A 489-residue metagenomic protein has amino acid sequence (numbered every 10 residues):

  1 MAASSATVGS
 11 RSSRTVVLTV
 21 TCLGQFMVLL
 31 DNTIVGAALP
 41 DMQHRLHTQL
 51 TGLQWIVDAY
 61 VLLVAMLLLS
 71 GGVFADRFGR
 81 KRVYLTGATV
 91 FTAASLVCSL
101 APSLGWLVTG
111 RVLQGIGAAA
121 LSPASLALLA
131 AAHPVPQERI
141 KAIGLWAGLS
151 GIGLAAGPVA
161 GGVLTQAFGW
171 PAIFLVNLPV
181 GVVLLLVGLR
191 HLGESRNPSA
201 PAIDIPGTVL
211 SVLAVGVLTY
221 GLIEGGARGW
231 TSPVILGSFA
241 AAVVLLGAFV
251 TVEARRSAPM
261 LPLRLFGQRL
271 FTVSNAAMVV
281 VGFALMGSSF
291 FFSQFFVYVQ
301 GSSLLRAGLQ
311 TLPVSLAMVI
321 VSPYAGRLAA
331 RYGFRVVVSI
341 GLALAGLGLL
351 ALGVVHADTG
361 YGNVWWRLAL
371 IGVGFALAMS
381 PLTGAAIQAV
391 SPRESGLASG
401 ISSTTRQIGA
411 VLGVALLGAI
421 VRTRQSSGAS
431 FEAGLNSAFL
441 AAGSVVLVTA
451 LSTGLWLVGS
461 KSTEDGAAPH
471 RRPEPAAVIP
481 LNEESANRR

Functional and structural regions predicted by a protein language model:
M1-S13, N197, W456-R489: Intrinsic disorder in cytosolic terminal tails and internal cytosolic loops of multi-pass membrane transporters
A2-R190, P323-A325, Y332, V336-I340 (+4 more regions): Transmembrane-helix bundle of Major Facilitator Superfamily
V8, V183-V212, A254-R269, A330-R331 (+2 more regions): Flexible interhelical linker loops that connect adjacent transmembrane helices in multi-pass membrane transporters
R14-L30, V35-A37, L46, L50 (+3 more regions): 12-transmembrane solute porter fold
T51-W55, G105-L113, G169-V176, A202-D204 (+3 more regions): Interfacial loop-to-helix junctions that mark the boundaries of transmembrane helices in multi-pass membrane
M66, A120, V183, L213-G216 (+4 more regions): Residue-level signal for the membrane-embedded core of alpha-helical transmembrane segments, especially mid-helix
P134-P136, E194-S199, L222-L236: Alpha-helical transmembrane bundle and helix-membrane interface signal in multi-pass integral membrane proteins
L178-N197, V212-E224, A241-R256, T449-G459: C-terminal membrane-cytosol helix-exit motif in multi-pass small-molecule transporters
